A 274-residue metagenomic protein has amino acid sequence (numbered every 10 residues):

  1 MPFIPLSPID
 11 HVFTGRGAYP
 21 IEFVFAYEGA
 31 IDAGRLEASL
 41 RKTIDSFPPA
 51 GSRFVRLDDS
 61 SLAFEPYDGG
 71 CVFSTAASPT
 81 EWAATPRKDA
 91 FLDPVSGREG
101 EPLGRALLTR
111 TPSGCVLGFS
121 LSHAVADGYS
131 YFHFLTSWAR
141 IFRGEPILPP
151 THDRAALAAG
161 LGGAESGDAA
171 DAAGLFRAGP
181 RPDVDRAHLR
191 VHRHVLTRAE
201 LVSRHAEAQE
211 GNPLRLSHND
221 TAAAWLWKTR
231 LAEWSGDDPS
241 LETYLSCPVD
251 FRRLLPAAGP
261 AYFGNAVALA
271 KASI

Functional and structural regions predicted by a protein language model:
M1-A170, D185-H188, H192-V195, V202-Y262: Non-catalytic N-terminal regions of enzymes
F176-A187: Acyltransferase donor/substrate-recognition loop-hinge adjacent to the catalytic core
N265-S273: PP2C/PPM-type serine/threonine phosphatase catalytic core, specifically the conserved beta-strand-loop-alpha-helix
